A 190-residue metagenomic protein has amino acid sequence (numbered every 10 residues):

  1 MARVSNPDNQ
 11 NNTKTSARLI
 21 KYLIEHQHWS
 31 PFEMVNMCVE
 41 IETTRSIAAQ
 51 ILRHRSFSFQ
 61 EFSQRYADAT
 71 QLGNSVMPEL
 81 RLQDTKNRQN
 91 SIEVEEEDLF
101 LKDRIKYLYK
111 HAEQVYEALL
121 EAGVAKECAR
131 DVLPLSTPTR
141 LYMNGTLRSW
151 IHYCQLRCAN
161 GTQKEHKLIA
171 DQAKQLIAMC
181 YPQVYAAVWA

Functional and structural regions predicted by a protein language model:
M1-A190: Family-specific signature for flavin-dependent thymidylate synthase
